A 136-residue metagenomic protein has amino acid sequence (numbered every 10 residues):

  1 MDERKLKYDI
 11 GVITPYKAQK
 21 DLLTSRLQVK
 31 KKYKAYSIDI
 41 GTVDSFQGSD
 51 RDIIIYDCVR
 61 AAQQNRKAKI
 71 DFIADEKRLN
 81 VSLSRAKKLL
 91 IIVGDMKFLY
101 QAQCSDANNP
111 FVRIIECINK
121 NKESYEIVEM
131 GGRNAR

Functional and structural regions predicted by a protein language model:
M1, V43-F46, A68-D71: Short, contiguous acidic/charged loop-to-helix segments that flank catalytic cores in large enzymes
M1-S25: Conserved helicase/translocase motor-coupling segment
D9-G11, Q28-T42: Conserved RecA-like helicase motor-core motifs
Y16, V59, M96: Residue-level signal for short, function-critical loop segments
Y16-K20, Q47-G48, Y100: Conserved ATP-binding/catalytic motifs of P-loop helicase motor domains
K17, D21, S25, G41 (+3 more regions): Feature representing long, continuous alpha-helical segments
L27, Q63-R136: Helicase C-terminal subdomain and adjacent C-terminal extension
G41, S45-A61, V81, L89-V93: A short beta-strand element within the Helicase C-terminal
